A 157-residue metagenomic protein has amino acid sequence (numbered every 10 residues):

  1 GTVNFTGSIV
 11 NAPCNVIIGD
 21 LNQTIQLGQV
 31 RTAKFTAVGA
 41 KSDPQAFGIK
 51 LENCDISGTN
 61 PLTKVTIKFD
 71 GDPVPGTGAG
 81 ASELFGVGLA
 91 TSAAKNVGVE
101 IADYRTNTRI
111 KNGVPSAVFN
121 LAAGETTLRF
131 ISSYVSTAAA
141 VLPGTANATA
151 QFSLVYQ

Functional and structural regions predicted by a protein language model:
G1-Q157: Mature extracellular/passenger domains of Gram-negative fimbrial/pilin and adhesin proteins
